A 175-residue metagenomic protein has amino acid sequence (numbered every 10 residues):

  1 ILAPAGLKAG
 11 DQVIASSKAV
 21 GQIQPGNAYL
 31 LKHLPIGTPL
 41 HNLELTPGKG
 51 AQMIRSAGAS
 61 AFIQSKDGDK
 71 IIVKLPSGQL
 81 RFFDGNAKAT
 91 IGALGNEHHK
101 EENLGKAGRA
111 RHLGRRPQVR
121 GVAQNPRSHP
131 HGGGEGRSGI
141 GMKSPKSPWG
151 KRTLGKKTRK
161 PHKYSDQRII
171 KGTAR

Functional and structural regions predicted by a protein language model:
G6-R175: Basic, glycine/proline-rich low-complexity segments that contact nucleic acids
